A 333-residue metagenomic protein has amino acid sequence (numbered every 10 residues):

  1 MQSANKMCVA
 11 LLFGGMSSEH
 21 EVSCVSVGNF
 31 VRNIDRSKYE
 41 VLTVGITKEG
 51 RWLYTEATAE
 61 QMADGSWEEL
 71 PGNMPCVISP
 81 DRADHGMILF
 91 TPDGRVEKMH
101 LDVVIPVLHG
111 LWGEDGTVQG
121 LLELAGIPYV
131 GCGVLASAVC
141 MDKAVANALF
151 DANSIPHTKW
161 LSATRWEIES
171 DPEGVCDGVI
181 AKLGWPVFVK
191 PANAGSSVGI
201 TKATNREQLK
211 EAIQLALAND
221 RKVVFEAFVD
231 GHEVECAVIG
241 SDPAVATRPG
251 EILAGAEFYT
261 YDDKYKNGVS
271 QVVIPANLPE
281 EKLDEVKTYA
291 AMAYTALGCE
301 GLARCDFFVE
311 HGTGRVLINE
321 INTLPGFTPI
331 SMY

Functional and structural regions predicted by a protein language model:
M1-L135, V139-M141, V145, T164-D177: ATP-binding N-terminal substructure of ATP-dependent carboxylate-amine bond-forming enzymes
S23, H157-S162, V187-Q214, E233-E235: Glycine-rich phosphate-binding loop of ATP-grasp-fold ATP-dependent ligases
H109-G110, S197, I252-G255, N322-Y333: Glycine-rich phosphate/pyrophosphate-binding beta-alpha loops
A144-N153: Structured adenosyl-cofactor binding patch, chiefly the S-adenosyl-L-methionine
F150-D151, V179-V198, R221-D230, V234: ATP-grasp fold ATP-binding core
A152-P191: Rossmann-like NAD(P)H-binding beta-loop-alpha module
T201-T288, H311-L317: Phosphate-binding site of ATP-dependent enzymes
A227, C236-V238, Y294-F327: Conserved metal-phosphate-binding beta-hairpin within the catalytic cores of diverse ATP-dependent phosphoryl-transfer
